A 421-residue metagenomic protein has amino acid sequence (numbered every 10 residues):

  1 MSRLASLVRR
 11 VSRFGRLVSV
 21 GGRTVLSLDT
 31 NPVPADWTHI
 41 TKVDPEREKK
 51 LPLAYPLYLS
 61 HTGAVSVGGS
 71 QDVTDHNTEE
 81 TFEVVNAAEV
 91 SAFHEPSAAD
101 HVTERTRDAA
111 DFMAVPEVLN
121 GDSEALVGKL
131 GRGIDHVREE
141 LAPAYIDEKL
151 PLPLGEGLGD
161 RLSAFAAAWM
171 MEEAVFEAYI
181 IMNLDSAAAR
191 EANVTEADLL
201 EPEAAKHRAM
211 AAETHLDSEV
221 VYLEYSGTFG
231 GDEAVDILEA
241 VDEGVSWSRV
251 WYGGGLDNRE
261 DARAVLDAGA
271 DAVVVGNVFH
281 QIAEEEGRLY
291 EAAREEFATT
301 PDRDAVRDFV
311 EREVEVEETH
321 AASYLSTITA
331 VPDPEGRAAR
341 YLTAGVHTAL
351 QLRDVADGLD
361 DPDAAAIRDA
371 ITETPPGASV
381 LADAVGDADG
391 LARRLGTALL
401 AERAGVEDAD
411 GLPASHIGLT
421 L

Functional and structural regions predicted by a protein language model:
M1-D44, L51, G159-V175, D389 (+1 more regions): N-terminal amphipathic alpha-helix/helix-capping segment at the start of soluble metabolic enzymes
R3-L28, G244, L266, A283-A305 (+1 more regions): Alpha-helical oligomerization segments
S6-F14, H101-E104, Y290-T343, A349-R353 (+2 more regions): Surface-exposed amphipathic alpha-helical tracts and adjacent flexible/coil segments at the periphery of soluble enzymes
N31-T38, P45-A92, A99-S248, R259-Q281 (+2 more regions): Alpha/beta enzyme core
W37-V43, Y324-L421: C-terminal extensions of enzymes
E80-E83, V127-E140, N277-A305, V385-D389 (+1 more regions): C-terminal helical cap(s) of enzyme catalytic domains, especially alpha/beta-barrels
Y252-G253: Thr-Gly-centered strand-to-loop micro-motif
